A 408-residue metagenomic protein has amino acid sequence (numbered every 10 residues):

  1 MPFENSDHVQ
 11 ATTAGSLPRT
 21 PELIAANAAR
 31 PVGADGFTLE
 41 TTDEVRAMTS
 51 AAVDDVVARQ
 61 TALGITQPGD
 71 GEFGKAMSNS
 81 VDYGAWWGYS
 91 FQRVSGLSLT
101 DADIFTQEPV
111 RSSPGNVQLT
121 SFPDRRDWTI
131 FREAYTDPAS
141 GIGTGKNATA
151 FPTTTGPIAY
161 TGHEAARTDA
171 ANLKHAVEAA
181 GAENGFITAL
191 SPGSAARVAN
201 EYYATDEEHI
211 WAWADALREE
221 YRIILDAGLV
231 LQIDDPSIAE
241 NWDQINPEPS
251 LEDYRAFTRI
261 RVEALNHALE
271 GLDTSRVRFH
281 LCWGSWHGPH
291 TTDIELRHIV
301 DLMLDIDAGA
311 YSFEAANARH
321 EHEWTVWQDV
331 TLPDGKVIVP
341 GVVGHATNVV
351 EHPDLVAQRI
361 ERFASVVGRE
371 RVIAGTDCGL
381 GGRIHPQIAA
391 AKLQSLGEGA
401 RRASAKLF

Functional and structural regions predicted by a protein language model:
M1-F408: Domain-level signal for soluble alpha/beta catalytic cores
